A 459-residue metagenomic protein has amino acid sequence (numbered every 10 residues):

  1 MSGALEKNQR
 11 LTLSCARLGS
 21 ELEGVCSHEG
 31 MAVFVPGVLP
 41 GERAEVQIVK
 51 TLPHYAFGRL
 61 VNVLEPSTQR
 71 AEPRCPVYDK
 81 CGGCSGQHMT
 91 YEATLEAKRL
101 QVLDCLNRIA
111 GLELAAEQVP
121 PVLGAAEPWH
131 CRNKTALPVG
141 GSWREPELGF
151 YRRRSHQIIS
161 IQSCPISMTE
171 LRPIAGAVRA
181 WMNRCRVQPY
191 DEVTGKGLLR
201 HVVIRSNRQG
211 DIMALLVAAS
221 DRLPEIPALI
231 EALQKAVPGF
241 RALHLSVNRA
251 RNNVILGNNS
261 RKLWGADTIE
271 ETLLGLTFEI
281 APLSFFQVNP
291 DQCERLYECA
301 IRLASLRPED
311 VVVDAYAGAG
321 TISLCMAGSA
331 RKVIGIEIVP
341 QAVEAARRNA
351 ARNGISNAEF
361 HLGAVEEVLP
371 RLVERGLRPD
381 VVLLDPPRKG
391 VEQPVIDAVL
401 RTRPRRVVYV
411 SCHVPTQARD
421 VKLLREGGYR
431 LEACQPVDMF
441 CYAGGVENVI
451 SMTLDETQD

Functional and structural regions predicted by a protein language model:
M1-V77, V313, E359, E367: Terminal RNA-binding accessory module
S2-S14, D221-D459: Rossmann-like S-adenosyl-L-methionine
G24-E29, G149-R152, A346: Short, acidic/hydrophobic/Gly-rich beta-strand patch recurrent on exposed beta strands that often constitutes part
V38, Q47-T51, P138-S142, R205-Q209 (+1 more regions): Short beta-strand micro-motifs enriched in acidic
G41, S167, N289: Short, conserved phosphate/pyrophosphate- and ester-handling motifs at nucleotide-, phospho-/glycolipid
V61-P73, D79-P189, Q209, L223: Extended interfacial segments that mediate partner engagement and assembly in macromolecular machines
P120-E127, E192, L199-H201, P436-M439: Short, solvent-exposed loop/turn elements at beta->coil junctions and helix N-caps that rim active or binding pockets
I204, G210-A219, T277-A281: Short, aliphatic-rich beta-strand segments
